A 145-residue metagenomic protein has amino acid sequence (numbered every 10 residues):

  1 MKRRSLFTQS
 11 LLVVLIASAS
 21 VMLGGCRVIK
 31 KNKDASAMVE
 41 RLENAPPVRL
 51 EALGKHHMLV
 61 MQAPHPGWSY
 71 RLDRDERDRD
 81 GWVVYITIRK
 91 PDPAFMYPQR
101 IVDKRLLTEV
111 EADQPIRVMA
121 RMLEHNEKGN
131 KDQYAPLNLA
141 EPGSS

Functional and structural regions predicted by a protein language model:
K2-L15, V21-S145: Exposed, flexible binding/inhibitory loops of compact, secreted disulfide-stabilized domains
